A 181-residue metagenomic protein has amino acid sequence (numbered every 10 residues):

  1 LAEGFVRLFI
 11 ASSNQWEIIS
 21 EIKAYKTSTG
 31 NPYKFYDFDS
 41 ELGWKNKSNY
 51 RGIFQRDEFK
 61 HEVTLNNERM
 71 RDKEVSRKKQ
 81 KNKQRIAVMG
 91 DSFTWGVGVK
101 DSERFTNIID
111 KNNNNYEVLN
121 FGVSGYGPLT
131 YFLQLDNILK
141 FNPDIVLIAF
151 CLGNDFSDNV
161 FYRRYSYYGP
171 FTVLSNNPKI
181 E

Functional and structural regions predicted by a protein language model:
L1-R7: Hydrophobic membrane-insertion alpha-helices, especially the h-region of bacterial N-terminal signal peptides
A2, M89-G90, I148-F150: Active-site flanking residues adjacent to catalytic metal/cofactor-binding acidic residues
V6, T94-W95, N154: Active-site micro-motifs of SAM-dependent methyltransferase domains
A11-G43, L129-E181: Interaction-surface signature
S13-N112: Membrane/wall-proximal cationic-aromatic binding patches
K83, N115, N142-P143: A general structural motif
A87-M89, L119, V146: Conserved beta-strand elements of the Class I
N113-L139: A conserved hydrophobic secondary-structure block that centers on an alpha-helix together with its immediately flanking
